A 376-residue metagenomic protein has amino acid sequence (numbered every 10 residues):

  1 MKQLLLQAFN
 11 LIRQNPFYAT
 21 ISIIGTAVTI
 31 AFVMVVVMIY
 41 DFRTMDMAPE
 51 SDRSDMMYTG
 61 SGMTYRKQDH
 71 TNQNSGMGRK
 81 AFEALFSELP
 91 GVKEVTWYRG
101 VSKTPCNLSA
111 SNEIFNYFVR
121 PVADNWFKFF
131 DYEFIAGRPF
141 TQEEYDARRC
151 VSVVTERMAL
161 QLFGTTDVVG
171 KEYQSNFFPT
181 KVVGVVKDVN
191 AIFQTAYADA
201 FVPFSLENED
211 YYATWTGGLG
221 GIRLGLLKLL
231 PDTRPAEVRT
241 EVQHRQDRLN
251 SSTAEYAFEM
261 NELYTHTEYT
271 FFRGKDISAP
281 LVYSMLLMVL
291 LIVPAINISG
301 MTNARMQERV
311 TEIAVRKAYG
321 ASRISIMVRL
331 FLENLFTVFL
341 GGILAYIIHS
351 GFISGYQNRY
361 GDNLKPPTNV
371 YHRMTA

Functional and structural regions predicted by a protein language model:
M1-Q3, N10, Q14, D247-L286 (+2 more regions): Membrane-helix entry/capping segments
A8, I12-N15, S22, R43 (+13 more regions): Generic structural signal for small/hydrophobic residues in well-ordered secondary structure, especially within
R13, F17-V28, T311-Q357, A376: Transmembrane alpha-helical interface segments in multi-pass membrane proteins
Q14-R43, K275-T311, F339: Hydrophobic alpha-helical transmembrane segments of multi-pass inner-membrane transport and secretion
V36-S109, E113, G221-L224, I353 (+3 more regions): Membrane-proximal extracellular/periplasmic loop immediately following the first transmembrane helix
R99, L108-P139, Y145-D146: The feature marks short, hydrophobic/small-residue-biased sequence motifs that occur predominantly
A123-P139, C150-R273: Mid-to-C-terminal secondary-structure elements that act as membrane-proximal/extracytoplasmic interface segments
L224-E237, S284-M288, R316-F336: Hydrophobic alpha-helical transmembrane segments
